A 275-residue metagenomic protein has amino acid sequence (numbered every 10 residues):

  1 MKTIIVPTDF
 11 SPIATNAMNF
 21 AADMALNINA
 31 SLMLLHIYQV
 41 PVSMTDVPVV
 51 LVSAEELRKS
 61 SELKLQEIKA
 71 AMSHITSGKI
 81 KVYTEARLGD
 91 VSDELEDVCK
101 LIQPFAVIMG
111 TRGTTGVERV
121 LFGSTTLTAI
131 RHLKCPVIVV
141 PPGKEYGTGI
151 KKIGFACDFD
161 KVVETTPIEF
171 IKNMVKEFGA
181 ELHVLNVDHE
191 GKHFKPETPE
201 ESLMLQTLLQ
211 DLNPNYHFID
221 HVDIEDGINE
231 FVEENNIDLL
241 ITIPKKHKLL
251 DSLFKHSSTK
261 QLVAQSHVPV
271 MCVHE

Functional and structural regions predicted by a protein language model:
M1, P104-F105, T126, C135 (+2 more regions): Local beta-strand N-terminus motif with an aromatic residue
M1-V52, K152-F218, E234-L239, Q265: Small/aliphatic-rich secondary-structure junction motif
V52-L63: A short acidic, glycine-rich active-site loop that binds or catalyzes chemistry on phosphate/adenosine moieties
A70-V107, L209-L240, P244-K260, V268: Structural beta-alpha unit
G110-T111, V137-P142, V270-H274: Short beta-strand elements of ligand-binding domains
T111, N186, I243-K245, H274-E275: Short secondary-structure boundary segments
F122-T125, T198-S202, F254-T259: Charged helix-capping and loop-helix junction motifs
